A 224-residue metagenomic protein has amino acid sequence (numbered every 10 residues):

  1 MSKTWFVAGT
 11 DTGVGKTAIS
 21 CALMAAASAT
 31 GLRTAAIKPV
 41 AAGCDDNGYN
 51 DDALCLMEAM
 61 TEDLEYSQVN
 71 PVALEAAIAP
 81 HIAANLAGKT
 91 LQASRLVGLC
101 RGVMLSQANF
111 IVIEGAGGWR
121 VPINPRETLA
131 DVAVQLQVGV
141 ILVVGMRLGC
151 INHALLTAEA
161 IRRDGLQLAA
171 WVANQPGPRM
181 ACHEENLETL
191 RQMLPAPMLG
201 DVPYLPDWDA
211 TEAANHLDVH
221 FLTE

Functional and structural regions predicted by a protein language model:
M1-F6, L32-R33: Extreme N-terminal starter segment of soluble prokaryotic enzymes
F6, F110-E114, I141, V172: Structural motif
F6-L23: Glycine-rich phosphate-binding P-loop
A18-T90, S94, L99-V103: N-terminal phosphate/diphosphate-binding loop that engages ATP/GTP or pyrophosphate donors across diverse enzyme folds
K38, I141-V144, A169-N174: Short internal beta-strands
L96-P125: Switch II (G3) loop of P-loop NTPases
N124-R147: Inter-motif core of Ras-like GTPase G domains
A158-E224: C-terminal lobe/tail of nucleotide-utilizing enzymes
